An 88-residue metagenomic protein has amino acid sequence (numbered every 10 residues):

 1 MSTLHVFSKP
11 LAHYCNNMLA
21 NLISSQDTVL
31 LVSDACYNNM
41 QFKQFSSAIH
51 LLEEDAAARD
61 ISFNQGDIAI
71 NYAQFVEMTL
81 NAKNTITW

Functional and structural regions predicted by a protein language model:
T3-C15: Short, glycine-rich nucleotide/cofactor-binding loops
N17-N21, Q41-F42: A short acidic, amphipathic alpha-helical/loop segment
L22, L51-E54, E77-M78: Extended, well-folded catalytic/binding cores that form a central cleft or groove in large enzyme and scaffold domains
S25-Q26, S46-S47, A82-K83: Short, well-ordered alpha-helix to beta-strand connector turns
V29-D34, A48-D55: Short internal beta-strands
C36-S47, R59-D60: N-terminal beta-loop-helix "entrance" segment that forms/cooperates in small-molecule cofactor or anionic ligand
R59-W88: C-terminal structural segments of small proteins and small subunits
